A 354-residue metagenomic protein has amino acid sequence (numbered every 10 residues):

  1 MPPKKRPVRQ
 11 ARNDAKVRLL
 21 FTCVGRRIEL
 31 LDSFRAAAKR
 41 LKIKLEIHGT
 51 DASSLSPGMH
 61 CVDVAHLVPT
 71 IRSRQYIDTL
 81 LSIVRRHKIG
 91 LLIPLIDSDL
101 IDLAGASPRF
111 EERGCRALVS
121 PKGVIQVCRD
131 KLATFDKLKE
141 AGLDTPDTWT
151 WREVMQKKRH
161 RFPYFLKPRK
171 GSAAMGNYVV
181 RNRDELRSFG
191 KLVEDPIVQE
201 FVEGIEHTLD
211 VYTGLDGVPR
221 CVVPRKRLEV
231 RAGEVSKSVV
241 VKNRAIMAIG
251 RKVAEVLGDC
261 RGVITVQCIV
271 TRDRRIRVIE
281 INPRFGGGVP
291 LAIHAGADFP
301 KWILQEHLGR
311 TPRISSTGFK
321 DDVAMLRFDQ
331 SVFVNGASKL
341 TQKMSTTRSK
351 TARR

Functional and structural regions predicted by a protein language model:
M1-L118: ATP-binding N-terminal substructure of ATP-dependent carboxylate-amine bond-forming enzymes
L20-F21, L91-P94, D147, I197-E200 (+1 more regions): Short catalytic-loop micro-motif centered on adjacent basic/acidic residues
C61, K158-F162, T271-R277: A short, glycine/Asx- and small/polar-enriched loop/turn that sits immediately N-terminal to a beta-strand
H87, R244-R354: ATP-dependent carboxylate activation and anion-phosphoryl transfer catalytic cores that bind Mg-ATP to form
V124-I205, T213-V218, R244, A248: Active-site nucleotide/adenylate-binding loops and adjacent lid/helix of ATP-dependent enzymes
A174, L228-E234, S238, N282-G296: Glycine-rich phosphate/pyrophosphate-binding beta-alpha loops
Y178-C260, T265, I269-R277: Phosphate-binding site of ATP-dependent enzymes
